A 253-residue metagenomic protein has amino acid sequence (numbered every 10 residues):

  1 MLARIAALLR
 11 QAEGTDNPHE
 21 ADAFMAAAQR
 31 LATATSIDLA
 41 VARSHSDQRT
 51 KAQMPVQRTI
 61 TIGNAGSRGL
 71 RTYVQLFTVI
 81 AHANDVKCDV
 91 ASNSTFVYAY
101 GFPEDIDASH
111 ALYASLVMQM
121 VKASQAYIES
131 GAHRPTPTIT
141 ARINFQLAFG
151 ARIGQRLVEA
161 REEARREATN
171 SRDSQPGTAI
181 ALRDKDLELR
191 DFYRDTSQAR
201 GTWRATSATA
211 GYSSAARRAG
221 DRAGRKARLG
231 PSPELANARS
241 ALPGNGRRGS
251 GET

Functional and structural regions predicted by a protein language model:
M1-Q57: Long alpha-helical, hydrophobic tracts
I37-T253: Extended, helix-rich structural scaffolds rather than catalytic motifs
